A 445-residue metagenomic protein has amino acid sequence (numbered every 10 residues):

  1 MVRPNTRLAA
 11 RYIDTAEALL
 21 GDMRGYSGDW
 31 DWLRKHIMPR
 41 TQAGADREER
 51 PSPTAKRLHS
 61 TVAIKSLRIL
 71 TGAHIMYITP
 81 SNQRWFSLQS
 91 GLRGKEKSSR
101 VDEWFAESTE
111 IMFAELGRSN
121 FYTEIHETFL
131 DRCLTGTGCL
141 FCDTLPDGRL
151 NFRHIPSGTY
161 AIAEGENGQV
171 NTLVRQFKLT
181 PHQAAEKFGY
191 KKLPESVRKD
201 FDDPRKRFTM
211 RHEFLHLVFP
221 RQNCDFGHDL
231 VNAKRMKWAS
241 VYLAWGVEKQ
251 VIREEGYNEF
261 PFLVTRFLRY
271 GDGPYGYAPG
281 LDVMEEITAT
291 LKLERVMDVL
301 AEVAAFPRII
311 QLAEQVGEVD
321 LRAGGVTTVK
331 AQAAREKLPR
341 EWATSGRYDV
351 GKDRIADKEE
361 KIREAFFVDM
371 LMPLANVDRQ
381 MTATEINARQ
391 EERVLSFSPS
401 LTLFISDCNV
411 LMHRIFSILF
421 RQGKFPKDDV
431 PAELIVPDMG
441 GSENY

Functional and structural regions predicted by a protein language model:
M1-D202: Extended, helix-rich architectural segments
W85-S90, T123-D131, F141-L145, A301-A313 (+2 more regions): Short coil/turn segments at secondary-structure boundaries
G94-D102, E115, L130, G280 (+2 more regions): Short, charged/polar micro-motifs that form catalytic or ligand-binding hotspots
A106, E110, T288-L291, R295-D298 (+3 more regions): Generic structural signal for well-ordered, non-transmembrane alpha-helical segments in soluble/cytosolic regions
L116-N120, C133, F366-M370, M412-I415 (+1 more regions): A generic secondary-structure signal for well-formed alpha-helical elements
D143-D272: Active-site and NAD+-binding cores of ADP-ribose-processing enzymes
A239-N387: Extended, charged amphipathic alpha-helical segments
Q380-Y445: Extended amphipathic alpha-helical segments with heptad-repeat/coiled-coil character used for oligomerization, fusion
